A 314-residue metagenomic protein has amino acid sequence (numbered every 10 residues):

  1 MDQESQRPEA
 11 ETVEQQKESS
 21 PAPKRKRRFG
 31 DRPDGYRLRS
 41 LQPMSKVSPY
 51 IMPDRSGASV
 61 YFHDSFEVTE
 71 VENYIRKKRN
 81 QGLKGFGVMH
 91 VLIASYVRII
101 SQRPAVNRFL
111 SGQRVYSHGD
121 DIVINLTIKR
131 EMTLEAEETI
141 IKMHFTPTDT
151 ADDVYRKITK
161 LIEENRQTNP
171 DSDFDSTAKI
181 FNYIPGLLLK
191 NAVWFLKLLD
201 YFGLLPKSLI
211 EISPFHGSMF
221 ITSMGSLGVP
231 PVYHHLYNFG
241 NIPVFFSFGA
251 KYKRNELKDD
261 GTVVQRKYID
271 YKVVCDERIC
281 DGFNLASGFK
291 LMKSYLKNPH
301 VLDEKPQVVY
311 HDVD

Functional and structural regions predicted by a protein language model:
D2-D314: C-terminal catalytic/motor cores of large multi-domain enzyme assemblies
